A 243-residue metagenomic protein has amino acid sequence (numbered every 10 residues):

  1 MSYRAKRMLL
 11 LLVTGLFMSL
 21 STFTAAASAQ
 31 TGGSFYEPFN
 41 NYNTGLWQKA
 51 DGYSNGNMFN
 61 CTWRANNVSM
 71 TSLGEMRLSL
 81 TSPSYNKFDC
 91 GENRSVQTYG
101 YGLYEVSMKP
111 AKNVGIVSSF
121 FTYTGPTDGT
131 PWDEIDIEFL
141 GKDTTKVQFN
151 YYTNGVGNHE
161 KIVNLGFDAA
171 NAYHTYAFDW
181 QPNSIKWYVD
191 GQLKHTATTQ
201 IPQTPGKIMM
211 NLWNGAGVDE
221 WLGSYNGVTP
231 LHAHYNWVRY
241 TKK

Functional and structural regions predicted by a protein language model:
M1-V13: Bacterial N-terminal signal peptides that target proteins for export
Y3, A26-A27: Intrinsically disordered, glycine/charged-rich N-terminal periplasmic/extracytoplasmic linker segments that lie
L9-L12, S19, T175: Hydrophobic alpha-helical segments with strong N-terminal bias
M18-A26: C-terminal segment of classical bacterial N-terminal signal peptides
S28-K243: GH16 jelly-roll
